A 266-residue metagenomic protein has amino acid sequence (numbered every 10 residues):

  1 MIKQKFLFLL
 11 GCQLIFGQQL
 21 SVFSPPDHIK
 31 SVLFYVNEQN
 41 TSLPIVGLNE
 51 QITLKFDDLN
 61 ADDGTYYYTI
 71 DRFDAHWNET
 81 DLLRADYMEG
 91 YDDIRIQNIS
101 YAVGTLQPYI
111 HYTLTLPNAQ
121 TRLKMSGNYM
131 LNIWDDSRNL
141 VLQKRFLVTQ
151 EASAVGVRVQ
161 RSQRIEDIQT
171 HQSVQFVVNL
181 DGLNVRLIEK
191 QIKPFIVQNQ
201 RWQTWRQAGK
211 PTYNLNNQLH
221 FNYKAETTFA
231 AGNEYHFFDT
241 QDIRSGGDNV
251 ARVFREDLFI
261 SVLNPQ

Functional and structural regions predicted by a protein language model:
M1-L20: Bacterial Sec-dependent N-terminal signal peptides
P26-R72, D167-V178: Contiguous beta-strand segments within globular domains
D62-G90, R186-G209: Extended low-complexity, serine/threonine- and proline-enriched intrinsically disordered segments
A75-W77, T121, D135-V141, R201-W202 (+1 more regions): Short acidic/polar inter-strand loop motif in beta-rich domains
R95-N98, V103-P117, L215-F237: Aromatic sugar-binding surface patches on proteins that engage polysaccharides or sugar-phosphate polymers
P108-I133: Ligand-binding face of N-terminal immunoglobulin V-set domains in extracellular IgSF glycoproteins
V148-H171: Low-complexity, Pro/Ser/Thr- and charge-rich linker/hinge segments at domain boundaries
G232-Q266: Catalytic cores of secreted or luminal carbohydrate-active enzymes
